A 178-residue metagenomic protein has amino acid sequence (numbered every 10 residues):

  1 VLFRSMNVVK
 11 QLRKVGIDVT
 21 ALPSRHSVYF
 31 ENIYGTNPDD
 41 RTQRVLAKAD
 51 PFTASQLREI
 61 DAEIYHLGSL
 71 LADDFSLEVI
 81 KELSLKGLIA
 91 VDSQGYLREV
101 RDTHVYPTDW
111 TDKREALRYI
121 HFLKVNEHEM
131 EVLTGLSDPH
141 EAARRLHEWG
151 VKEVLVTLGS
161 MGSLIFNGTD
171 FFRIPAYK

Functional and structural regions predicted by a protein language model:
V1-F3, A90-Q94, K124-E127: Short internal beta-strands
F3-D74, E78-L88: Conserved N-terminal subdomain of the carbohydrate kinase-like
K48-A49, A54, E59, A90-E115: Short, flexible, glycine-rich and Lys/Arg-enriched loop motifs at helix boundaries that contact anionic partners
I64-H66, A90, K124, L155: Structural motif
D73, Q94, L158-M161: Short, polar loop motifs at secondary-structure junctions
E99-R173: Conserved phosphate/ATP/ADP-binding segment of small-molecule kinases
Y177-K178: Short glycine/threonine-rich catalytic loop with a Thr-x-Gly-x-Asp
